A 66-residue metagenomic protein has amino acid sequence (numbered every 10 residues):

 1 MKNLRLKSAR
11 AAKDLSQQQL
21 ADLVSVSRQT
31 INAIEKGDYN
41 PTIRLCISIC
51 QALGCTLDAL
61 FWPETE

Functional and structural regions predicted by a protein language model:
M1-A12: A short, Lys/Arg-rich alpha-helix, primarily the initiator
K7, Q18, I47: Residues within the helices of the helix-turn-helix
R10, A21, C50: The alpha-helix within a helix-turn-helix
A12, Q51, F61-E66: Short, charged recognition helix plus adjacent turn of helix-turn-helix-like nucleic-acid-binding domains
D14-T30: Short alpha-helical DNA-recognition segment
R44-A59: DNA major-groove recognition helix of helix-turn-helix/homeodomain DNA-binding modules
